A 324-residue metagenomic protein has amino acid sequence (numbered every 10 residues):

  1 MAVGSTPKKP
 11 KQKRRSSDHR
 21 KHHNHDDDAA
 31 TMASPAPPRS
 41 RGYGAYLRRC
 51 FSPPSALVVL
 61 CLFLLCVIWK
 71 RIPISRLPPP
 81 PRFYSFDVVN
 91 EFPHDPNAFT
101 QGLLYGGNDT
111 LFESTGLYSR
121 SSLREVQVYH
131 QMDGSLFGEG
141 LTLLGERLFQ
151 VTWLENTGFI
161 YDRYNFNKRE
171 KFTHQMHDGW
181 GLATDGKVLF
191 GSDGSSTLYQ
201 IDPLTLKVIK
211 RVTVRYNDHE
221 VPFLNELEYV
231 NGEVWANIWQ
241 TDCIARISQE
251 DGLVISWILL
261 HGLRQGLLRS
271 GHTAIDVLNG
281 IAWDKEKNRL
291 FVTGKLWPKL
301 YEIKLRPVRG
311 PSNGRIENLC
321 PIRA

Functional and structural regions predicted by a protein language model:
M1-R48: Short, low-complexity, Lys/Arg-enriched N-terminal segments of secretory-pathway carbohydrate enzymes
P54, D87-L123, Y129-T142, W180-G181 (+2 more regions): Beta-strand-rich domains and repeat architectures in extracellular enzymes and scaffolds, especially beta-propellers
L62-D87, D109-E125: Blade/loop signatures of beta-propeller domains
E91-P96, Y129-S135, E170-M176, V212-E220 (+2 more regions): Surface loop/turn motifs at the tips and blade-to-blade linkers of beta-strand repeat domains
T100, L224-E226, G271-W283: Signature of short aromatic-glycine-proline-rich micro-motifs recurring in repeat-based ectodomains
N108-Y118, G145-N156, L189-S195, V234-Q240 (+1 more regions): Conserved beta-strand positions in repeat-built beta-propeller and related beta-rich domains
V126-G179: Blade-loop segments of beta-propeller domains
D162-F166, D202-L206, S248-G252, K304-V308: Short loop/turn segments that connect beta-strands within beta-propeller blades
